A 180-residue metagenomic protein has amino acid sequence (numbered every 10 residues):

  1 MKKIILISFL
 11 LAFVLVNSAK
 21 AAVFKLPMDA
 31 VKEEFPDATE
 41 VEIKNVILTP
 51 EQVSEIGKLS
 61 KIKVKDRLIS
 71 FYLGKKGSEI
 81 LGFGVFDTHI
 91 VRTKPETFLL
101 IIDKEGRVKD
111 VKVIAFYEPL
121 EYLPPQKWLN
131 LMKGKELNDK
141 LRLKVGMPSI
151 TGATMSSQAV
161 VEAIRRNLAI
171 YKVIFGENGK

Functional and structural regions predicted by a protein language model:
M1-I4: Positively charged n-region of N-terminal signal peptides that target proteins for export
I7-V16: Bacterial N-terminal signal peptides
A19-M147, T154-Q158, E162-K180: Flexible, solvent-exposed loop/hinge segments and secondary-structure transition points
